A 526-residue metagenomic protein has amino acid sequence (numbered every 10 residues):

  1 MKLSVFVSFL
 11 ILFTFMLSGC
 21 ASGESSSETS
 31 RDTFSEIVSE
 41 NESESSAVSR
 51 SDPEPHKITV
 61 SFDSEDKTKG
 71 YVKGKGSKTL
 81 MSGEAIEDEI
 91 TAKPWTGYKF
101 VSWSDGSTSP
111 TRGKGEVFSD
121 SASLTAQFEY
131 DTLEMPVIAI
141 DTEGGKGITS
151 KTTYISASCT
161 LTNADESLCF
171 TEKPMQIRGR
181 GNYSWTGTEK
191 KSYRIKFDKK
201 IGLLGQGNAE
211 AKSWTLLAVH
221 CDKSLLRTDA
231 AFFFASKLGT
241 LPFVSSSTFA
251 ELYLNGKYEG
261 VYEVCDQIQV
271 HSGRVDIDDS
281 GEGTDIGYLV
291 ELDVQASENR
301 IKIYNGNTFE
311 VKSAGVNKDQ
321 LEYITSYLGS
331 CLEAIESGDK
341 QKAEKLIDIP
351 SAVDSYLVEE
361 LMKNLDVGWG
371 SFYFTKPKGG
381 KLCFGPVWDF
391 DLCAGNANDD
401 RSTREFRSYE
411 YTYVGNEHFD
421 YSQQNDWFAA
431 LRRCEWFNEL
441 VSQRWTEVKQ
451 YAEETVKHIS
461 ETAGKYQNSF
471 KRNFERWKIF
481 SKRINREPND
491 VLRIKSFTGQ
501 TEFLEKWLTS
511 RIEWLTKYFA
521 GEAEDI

Functional and structural regions predicted by a protein language model:
M1-I11: Positively charged n-region of N-terminal signal peptides that target proteins for export
L17-G19: C-terminal motif of bacterial Sec signal peptides marking the signal peptidase cleavage site
A21-G23: Bacterial signal peptide processing site
D32, E44, V48-Y130, I526: Secondary-structure capping and domain/repeat boundary segments
E84-I86, T108-D131, Y154, W185-K190 (+1 more regions): Extracellular interaction modules
D131-L226: Conserved NTP-binding catalytic cores of kinases and kinase-like/nucleotidyltransferase enzymes across multiple kinase
I148, C159, K173-P174, S184 (+4 more regions): Middle-to-C-terminal accessory/interaction subdomains
K199-G202, A209-H220, T240-S245, K257-L357 (+2 more regions): Internal "kinase-insert"/substrate-recognition segments embedded within catalytic cores of ATP-dependent enzymes
